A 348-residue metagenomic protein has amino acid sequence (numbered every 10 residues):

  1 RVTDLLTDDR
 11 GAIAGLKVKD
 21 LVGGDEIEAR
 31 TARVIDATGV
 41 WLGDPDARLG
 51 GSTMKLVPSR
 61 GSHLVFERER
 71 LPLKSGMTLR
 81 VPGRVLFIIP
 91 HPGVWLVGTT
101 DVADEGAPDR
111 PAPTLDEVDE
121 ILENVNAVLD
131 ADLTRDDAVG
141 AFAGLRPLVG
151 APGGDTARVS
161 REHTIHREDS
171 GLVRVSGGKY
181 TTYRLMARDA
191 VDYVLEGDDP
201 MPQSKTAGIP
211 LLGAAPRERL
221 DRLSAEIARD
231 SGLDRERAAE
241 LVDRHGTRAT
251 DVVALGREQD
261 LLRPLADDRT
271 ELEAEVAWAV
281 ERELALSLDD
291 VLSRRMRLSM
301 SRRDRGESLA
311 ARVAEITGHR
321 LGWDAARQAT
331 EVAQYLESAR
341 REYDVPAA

Functional and structural regions predicted by a protein language model:
R1-G15: A conserved short coil-to-beta-strand element within the FAD-binding core of flavoproteins
V2-L5, F87-I88, I165: A structural signal for short hydrophobic beta-strand segments in well-ordered beta-sheet cores
D8-R10, T38-V40, S52, F66-L71 (+3 more regions): C-terminal accessory subdomains/tails of enzymes that are appended
G15-L21: Short beta-strand segments that buttress and anchor functional surface loops
V22-R33, A37: Core beta-strand elements of the Rossmann-like FAD/NAD(P) dinucleotide-binding domain in flavoenzyme oxidoreductases
E28-R30, H63, G208: Well-ordered beta-strand positions in beta-sheet-rich domains
D44-L64: Glycine-rich beta-alpha-beta "Rossmann" dinucleotide-binding loop(s) and their flanking helix/strand
